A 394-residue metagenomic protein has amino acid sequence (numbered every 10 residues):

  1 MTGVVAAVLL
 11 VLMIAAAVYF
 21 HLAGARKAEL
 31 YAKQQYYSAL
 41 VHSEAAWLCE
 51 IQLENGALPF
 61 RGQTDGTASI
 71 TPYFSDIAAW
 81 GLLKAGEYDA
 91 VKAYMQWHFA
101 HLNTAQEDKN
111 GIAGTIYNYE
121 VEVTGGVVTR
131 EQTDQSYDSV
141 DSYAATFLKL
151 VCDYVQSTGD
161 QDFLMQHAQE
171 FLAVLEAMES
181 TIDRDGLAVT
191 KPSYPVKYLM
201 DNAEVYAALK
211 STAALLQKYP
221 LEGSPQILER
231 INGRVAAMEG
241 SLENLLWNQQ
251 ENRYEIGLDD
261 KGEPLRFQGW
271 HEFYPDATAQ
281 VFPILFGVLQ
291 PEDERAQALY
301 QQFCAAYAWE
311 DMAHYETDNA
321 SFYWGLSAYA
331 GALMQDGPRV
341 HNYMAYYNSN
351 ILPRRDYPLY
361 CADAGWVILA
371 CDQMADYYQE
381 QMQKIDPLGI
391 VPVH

Functional and structural regions predicted by a protein language model:
M1-L10: N-terminal Sec-pathway targeting helices
L10-H21: Hydrophobic alpha-helical membrane-insertion segments, chiefly the h-region of N-terminal signal peptides
L22-I77, K84-V127, Q169, S241-N252: Low-complexity, Ser/Thr/Pro/Gly-enriched N-terminal "stalk/linker" regions
Q35, V41-A45, A57-F60, D65-Y73 (+6 more regions): Extended ligand-binding clefts on enzyme/binding-domain cores
Y36-A39, S43-A45, Q52-P59, S69-I77 (+5 more regions): Active-site core of glycosidic bond-cleaving carbohydrate-active enzymes
A39, G86-T158, M165, M344-D363: Helix-terminus loop motifs that line ligand-binding clefts
L148, V155, Y206, A213 (+4 more regions): Heptad-repeat amphipathic alpha-helical coiled-coil interaction surface used for oligomerization/assembly
V155-G159, A213, Q217-L221, Q290-P291 (+2 more regions): Short coil/turn linking the two alpha-helices of tandem helical-hairpin repeats
